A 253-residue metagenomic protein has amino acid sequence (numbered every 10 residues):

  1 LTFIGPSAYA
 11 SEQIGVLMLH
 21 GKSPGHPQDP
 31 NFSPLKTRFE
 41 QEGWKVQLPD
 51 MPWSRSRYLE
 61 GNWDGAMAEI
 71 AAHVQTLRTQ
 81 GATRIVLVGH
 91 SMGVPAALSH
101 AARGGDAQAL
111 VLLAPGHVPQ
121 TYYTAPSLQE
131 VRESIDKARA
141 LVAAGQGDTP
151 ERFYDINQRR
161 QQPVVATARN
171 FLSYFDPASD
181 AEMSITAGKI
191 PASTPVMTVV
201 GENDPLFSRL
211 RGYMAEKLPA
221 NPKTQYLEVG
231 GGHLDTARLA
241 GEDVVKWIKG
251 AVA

Functional and structural regions predicted by a protein language model:
I14-E42, L48-W53: Short, surface-exposed "cap/lid" segments of acyl-processing enzymes
E60-Q80: Alpha/beta-hydrolase active-site loop
V88-A97: Gly/Ala-rich beta-loop-alpha elbow adjacent to hydrolase catalytic centers
L113-T186: Accessory cap/linker subdomain of secreted extracellular hydrolases
I190-A192, T198-V200: Short beta-strand/loop motif that positions the catalytic acidic residue of the alpha/beta-hydrolase fold
P205-G212, T236: Conserved alpha/beta-hydrolase "acid-adjacent" motif
Q225-A253: Catalytic active-site module of serine/aspartate enzymes centered on a nucleophile-bearing elbow/loop
